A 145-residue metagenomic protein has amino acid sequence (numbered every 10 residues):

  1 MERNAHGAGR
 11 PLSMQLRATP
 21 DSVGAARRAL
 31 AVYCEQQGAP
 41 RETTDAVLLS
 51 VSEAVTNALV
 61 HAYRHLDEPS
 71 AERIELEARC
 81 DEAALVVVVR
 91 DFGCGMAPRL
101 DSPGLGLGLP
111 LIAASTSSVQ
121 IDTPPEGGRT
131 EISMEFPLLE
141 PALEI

Functional and structural regions predicted by a protein language model:
M1-M14, A114-I145: Flexible, glycine-/charge-rich segments associated with ATP-binding catalytic modules
S13-A25: STAS-typified acidic loop motif
R28-S52: Conserved short strand/loop->alpha-helix "switch" segment adjacent to the catalytic nucleotide/phosphoryl-transfer site
E53, N57, H61: Conserved polar catalytic motif of the HATPase_c/GHKL fold
H61-C80: ATP-lid-like helix-loop hinge signature
A83-G106, I145: Glycine-rich/acidic phosphate-handling loop/turn and adjacent ATP-lid/helix of nucleotide-binding kinase/ATPase domains
A97-P125: ATP phosphate-binding glycine-rich loop and adjacent ATP-lid/helix-beta elements within ATP-binding kinase/ATPase
